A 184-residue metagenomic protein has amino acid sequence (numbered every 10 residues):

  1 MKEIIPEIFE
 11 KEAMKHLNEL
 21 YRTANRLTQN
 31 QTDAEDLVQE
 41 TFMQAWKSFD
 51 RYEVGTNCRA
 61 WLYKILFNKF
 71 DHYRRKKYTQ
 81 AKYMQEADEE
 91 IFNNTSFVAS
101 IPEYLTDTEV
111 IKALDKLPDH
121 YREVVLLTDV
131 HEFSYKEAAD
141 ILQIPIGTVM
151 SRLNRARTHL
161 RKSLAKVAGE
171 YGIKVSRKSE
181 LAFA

Functional and structural regions predicted by a protein language model:
M1-R22, E35: A short, charge-rich alpha-helical start-of-domain segment used by transcription regulators
K2-E3, F42-N57, K77-Y78: Sigma70-family region 2
K2-F9, I141, T158-A184: C-terminal edge and immediately downstream basic/flexible tail or linker adjoining helix-turn-helix-like DNA-binding
N18, S48-K64, I146: Short, aromatic/basic-enriched loop-to-helix "N-cap" motif that marks the start of an alpha-helix at regulatory
L20, A24, F49, L62 (+1 more regions): Hydrophobic-face residues of short alpha-helical interaction/recognition segments
D36-M43, T56-N68: Structural recognition of an alpha-helix C-terminal capping motif at a helix-to-coil junction
H72, Q80-T106, V110, S134 (+1 more regions): Internal acidic/polar
V124-T128: A short pre-motif secondary-structure segment
